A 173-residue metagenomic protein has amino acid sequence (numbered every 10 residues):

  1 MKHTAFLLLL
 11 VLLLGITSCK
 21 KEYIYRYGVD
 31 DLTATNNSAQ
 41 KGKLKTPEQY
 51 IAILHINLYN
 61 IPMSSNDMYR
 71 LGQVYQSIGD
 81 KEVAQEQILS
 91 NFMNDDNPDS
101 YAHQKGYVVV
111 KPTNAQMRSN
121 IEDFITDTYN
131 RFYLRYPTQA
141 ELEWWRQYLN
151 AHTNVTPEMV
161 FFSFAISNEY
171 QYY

Functional and structural regions predicted by a protein language model:
M1-K2, K20: N-terminal hydrophobic targeting signals that begin at the initiator methionine
K2-L9: Sec-dependent signal peptide recognition, specifically the positively charged N-region followed immediately by
L9-L12, L71: Short N-terminal leader segment in a subset of presequences, especially plant chloroplast and some mitochondrial
L14-S18: C-terminal motif of bacterial Sec signal peptides marking the signal peptidase cleavage site
C19-Y173: Composition-driven recognition of low-complexity segments enriched in small/aliphatic/hydroxylated residues
